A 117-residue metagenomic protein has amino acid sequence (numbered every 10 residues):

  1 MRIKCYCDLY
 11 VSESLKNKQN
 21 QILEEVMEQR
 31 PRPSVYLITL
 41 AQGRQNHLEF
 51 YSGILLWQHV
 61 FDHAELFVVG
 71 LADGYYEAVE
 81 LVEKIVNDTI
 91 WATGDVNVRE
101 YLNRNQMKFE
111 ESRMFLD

Functional and structural regions predicted by a protein language model:
M1-V26: Negatively charged, low-complexity tracts enriched in Asp/Glu with abundant Ser/Thr
C7, N20-E24, V79-V86, R99: Generic detector of well-ordered alpha-helical segments enriched in charged/polar residues, highlighting helical
E28-R32, G74: Short acidic/polar alpha-helix capping motifs at helix-coil junctions
P31-L66: Short aromatic-glycine-(Arg/Gly/Cys) micro-motifs in beta-strand/loop hairpins
F50-L56, I85-D88, K108-E111: Short, solvent-exposed coil/turn linker segments
H63-V68, D73-D88: A short, charged, amphipathic alpha-helix used as a generic interaction element across diverse proteins
T89-D117: Charge-dense polyanion-binding interfaces
